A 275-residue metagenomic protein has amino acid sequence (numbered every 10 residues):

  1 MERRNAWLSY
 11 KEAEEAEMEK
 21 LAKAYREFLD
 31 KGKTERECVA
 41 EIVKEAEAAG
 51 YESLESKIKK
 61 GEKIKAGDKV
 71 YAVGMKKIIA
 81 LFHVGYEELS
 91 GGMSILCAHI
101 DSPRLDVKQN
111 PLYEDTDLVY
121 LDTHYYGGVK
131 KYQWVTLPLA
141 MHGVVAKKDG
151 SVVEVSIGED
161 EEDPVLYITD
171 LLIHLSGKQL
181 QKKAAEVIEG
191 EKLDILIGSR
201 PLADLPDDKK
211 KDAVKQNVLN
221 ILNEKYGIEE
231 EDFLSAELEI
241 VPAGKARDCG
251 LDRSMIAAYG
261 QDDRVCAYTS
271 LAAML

Functional and structural regions predicted by a protein language model:
M1-L275: N-terminal hydrophobic/helix-forming segments and targeting peptides
